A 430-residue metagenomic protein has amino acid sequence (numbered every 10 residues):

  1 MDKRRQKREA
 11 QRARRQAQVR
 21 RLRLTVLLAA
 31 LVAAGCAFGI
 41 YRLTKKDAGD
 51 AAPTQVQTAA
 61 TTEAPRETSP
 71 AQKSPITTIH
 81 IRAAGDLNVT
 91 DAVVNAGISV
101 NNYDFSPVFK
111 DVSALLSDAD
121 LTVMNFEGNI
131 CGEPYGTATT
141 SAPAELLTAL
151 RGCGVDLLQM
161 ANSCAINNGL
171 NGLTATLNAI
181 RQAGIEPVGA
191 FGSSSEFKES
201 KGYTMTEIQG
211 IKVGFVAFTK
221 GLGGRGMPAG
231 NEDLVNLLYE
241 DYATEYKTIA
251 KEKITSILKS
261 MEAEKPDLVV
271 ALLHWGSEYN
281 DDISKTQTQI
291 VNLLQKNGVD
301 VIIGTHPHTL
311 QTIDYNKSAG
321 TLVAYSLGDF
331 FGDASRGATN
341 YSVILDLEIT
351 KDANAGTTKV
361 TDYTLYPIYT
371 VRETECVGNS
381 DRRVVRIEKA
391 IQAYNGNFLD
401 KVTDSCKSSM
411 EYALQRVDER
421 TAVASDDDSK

Functional and structural regions predicted by a protein language model:
D2-A10, R23-G49, P53, A59-K430: Acidic, metal/ion-coordinating pockets
R12-Q18: Extracellular "spike/adhesin" assembly and maturation modules and analogous cytosolic coiled-coil scaffolds
